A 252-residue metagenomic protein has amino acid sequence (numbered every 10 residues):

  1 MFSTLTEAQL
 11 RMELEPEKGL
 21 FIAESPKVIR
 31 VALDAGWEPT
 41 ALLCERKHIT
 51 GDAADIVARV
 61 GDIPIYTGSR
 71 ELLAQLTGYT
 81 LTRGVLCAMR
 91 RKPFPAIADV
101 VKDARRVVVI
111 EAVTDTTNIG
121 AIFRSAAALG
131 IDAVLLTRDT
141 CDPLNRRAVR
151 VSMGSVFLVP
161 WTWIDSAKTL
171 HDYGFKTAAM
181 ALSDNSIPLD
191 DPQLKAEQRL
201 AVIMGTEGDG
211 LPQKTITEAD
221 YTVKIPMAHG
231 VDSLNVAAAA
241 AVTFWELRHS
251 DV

Functional and structural regions predicted by a protein language model:
M1-D52, T140-D142: Boundary-proximal intrinsically disordered activation/regulatory segments immediately upstream of a helical core
F21, E111-A112, T137-R138, M204 (+2 more regions): Glycine- and other small-residue-rich loops at beta-strand/loop junctions that grip anionic moieties
S25, T114-I122, L234-A239: Amphipathic alpha-helical repeat scaffolds
D34, P93-N185: RNA substrate-binding interface of SAM-dependent RNA methyltransferases
G51-D62, K214-T215: Short, aromatic/basic amphipathic alpha-helical patches
V57-G78, T162: A glycine-rich helix N-cap at a beta->alpha junction
C87, S125-L129, R138-P143, R147-F157 (+1 more regions): Structured adenosyl-cofactor binding patch, chiefly the S-adenosyl-L-methionine
A178-V231: Active-site/ligand-binding-proximal alpha/beta "capping" segment
